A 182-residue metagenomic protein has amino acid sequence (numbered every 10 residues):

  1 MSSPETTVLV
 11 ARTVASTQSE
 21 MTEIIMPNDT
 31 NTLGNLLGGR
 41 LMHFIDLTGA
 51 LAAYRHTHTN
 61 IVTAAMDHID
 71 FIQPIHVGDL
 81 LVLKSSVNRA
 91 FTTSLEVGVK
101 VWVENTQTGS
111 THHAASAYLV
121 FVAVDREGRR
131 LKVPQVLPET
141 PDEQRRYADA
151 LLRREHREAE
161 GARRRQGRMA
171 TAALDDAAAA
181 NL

Functional and structural regions predicted by a protein language model:
S3, V8-M21, H76-L80, N88-L182: HotDog/MaoC-like acyl-thioester-processing domains
T30-F44, L174, A178-L182: A conserved, well-ordered hydrophobic junction motif at loop->secondary-structure transitions
R40-H58: Active-site helix/loop of acyl-thioester processing domains in fatty-acid/polyketide metabolism, spanning hotdog-fold
N60-M66: Short, structured beta-strand/loop micro-motifs enriched in basic residues and often containing a Trp
M66-P74, D125: Short, charge-patterned binding micro-sites
